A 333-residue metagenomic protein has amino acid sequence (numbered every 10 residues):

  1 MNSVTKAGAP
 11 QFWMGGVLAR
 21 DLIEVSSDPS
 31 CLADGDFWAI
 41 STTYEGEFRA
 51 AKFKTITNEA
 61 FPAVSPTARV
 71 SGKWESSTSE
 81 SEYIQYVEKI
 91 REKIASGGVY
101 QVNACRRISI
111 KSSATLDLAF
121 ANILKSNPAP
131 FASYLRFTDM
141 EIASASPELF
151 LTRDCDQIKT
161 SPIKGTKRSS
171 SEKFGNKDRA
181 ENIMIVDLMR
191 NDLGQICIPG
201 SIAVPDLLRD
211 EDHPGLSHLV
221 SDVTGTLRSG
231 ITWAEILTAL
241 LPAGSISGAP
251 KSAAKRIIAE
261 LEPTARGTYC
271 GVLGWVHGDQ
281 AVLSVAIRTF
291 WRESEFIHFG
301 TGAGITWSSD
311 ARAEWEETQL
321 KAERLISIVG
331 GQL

Functional and structural regions predicted by a protein language model:
M1-L333: Extended alpha-helical targeting/anchoring segments, especially N-terminal organellar/secretory targeting helices
